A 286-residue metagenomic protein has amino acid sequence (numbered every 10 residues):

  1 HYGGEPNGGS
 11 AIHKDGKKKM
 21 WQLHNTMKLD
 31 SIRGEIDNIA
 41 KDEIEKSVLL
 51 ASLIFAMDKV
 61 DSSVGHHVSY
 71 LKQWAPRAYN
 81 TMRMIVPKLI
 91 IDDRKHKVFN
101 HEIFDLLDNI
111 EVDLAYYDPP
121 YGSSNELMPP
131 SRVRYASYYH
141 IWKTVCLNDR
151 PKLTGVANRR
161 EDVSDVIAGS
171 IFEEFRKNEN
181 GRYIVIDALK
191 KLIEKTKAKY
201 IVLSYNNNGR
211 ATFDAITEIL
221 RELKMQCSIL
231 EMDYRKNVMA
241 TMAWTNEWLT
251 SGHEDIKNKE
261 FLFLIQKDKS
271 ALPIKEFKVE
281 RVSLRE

Functional and structural regions predicted by a protein language model:
H1-K88, L127-N180, D187, E276-F277: Class I S-adenosyl-L-methionine-dependent methyltransferase module
I54-A56, S63-V64, F104-D105, Y121-G122 (+2 more regions): Short, solvent-exposed loop/turn segments at secondary-structure junctions
R94-E102: Conserved SAM-binding strand-loop segment of SAM-dependent methyltransferases
H101-I103, P120-S124, N206, M232-Y234: An acidic- and aromatic-residue-enriched active-site/binding cleft used to recognize and process polar
I103-E111: Short conserved loop adjoining the S-adenosyl-L-methionine
I110-R132, L203-S204: Conserved proline-anchored active-site loop of SAM-dependent methyltransferases that bridges a beta-strand
D165-K224, S228-E231: Conserved Class I SAM-dependent methyltransferase catalytic core
V166-G169, A211-R285: C-terminal catalytic and target-recognition region of SAM-dependent MTase-like enzymes, primarily methyltransferases
